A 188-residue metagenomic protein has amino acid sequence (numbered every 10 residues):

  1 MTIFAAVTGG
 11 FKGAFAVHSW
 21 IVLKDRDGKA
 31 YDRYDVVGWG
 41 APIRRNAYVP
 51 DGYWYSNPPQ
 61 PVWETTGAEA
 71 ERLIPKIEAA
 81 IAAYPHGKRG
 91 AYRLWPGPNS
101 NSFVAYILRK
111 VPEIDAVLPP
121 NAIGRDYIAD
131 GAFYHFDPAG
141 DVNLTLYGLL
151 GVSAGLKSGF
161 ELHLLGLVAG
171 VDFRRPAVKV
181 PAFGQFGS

Functional and structural regions predicted by a protein language model:
M1-P96, R109-K110, H135-S188: Non-catalytic ligand/cofactor/substrate-binding and regulatory segments of enzyme domains
Y92-V111, D115-L118, A122-Y127: Active-site nucleophilic cysteine motif
N121-I123, I128, A132-G140: C-terminal charged interaction modules
